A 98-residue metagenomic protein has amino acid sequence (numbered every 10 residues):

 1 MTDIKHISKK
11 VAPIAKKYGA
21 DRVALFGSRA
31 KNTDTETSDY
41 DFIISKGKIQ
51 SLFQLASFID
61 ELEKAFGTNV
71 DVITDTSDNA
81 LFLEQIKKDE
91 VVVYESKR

Functional and structural regions predicted by a protein language model:
M1-A24, A30-E36, G47-R98: Catalytic core of pol beta-like nucleotidyltransferases
S38-Y40: Change "...and in nucleic-acid phosphodiester-cleaving endonucleases..." to "...and in nucleic-acid processing enzymes
I43-S45: Short hydrophobic/aromatic beta-strand micro-patches that form the beta-sheet surface supporting nucleotide- or nucleic
